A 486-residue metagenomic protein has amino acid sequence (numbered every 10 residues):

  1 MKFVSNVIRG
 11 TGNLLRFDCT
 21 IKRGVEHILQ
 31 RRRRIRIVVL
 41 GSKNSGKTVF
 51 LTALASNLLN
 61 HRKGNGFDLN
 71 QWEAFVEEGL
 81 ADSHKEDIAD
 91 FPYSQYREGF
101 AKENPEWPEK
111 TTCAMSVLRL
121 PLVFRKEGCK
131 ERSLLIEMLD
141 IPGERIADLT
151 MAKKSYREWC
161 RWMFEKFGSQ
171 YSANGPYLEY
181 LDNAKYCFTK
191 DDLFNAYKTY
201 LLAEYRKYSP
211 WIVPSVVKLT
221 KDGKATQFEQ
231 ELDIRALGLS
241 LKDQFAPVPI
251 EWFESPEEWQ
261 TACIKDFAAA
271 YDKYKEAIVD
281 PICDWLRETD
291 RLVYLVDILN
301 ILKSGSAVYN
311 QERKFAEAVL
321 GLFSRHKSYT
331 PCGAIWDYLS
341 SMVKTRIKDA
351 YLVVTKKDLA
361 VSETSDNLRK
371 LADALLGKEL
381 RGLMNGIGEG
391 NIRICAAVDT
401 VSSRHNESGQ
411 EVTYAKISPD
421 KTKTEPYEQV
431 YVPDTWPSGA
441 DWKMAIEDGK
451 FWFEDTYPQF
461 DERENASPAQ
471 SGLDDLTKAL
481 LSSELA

Functional and structural regions predicted by a protein language model:
K2-R31: N-terminal pre-Walker A segment at the start of P-loop NTPase domains
I21-V25, R31, K43, L58-R346 (+3 more regions): Switch- and interface-adjacent substructures of P-loop NTPase systems
R36-G41, I136-L139, R291-L295, D349-K356 (+1 more regions): Extended hydrophobic secondary-structure segments that form protein cores and membrane-embedded regions
I37, S42, P105-P108, G377-G382: Intrinsically disordered, low-complexity boundary segments flanking structured domains
I37-A55: Glycine-rich phosphate-binding P-loop
N44, G143, T355-K356, R369-L371: Residue-level signal for functionally critical sites in structured catalytic/ligand-binding pockets
T52, V343, K357-Q429, S438 (+2 more regions): Canonical P-loop GTPase G-domain recognition
